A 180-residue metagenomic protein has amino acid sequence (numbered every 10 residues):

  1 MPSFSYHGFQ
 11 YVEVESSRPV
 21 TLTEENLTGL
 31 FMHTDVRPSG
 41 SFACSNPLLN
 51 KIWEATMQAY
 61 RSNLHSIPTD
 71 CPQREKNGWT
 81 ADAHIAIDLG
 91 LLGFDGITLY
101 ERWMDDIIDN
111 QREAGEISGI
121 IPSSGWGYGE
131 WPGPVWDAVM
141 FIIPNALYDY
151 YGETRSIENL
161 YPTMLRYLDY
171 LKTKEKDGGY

Functional and structural regions predicted by a protein language model:
M1-E13, P19-G179: Substrate-binding groove/exosite segments of carbohydrate-active enzymes
